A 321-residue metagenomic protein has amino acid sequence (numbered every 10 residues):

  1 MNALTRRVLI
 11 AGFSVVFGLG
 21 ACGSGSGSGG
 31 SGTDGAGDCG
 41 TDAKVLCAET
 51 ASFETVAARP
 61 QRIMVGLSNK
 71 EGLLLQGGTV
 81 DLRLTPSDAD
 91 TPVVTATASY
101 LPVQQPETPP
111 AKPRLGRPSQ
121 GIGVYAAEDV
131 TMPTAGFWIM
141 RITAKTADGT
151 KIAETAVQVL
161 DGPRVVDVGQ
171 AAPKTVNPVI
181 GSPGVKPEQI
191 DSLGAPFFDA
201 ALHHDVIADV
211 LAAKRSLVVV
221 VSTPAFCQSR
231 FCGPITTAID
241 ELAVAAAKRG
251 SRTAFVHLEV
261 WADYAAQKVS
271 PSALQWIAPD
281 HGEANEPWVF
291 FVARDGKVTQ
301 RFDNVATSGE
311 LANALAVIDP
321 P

Functional and structural regions predicted by a protein language model:
M1-G20: Sec-dependent bacterial lipoprotein signal peptides
C22-S26: Bacterial signal peptide processing site
G29-I190: Contiguous segments within soluble domain cores/interaction surfaces
V165, Q170, I180-G184, V298-P321: Thiol-/selenol-based redox modules, centered on thioredoxin-like and closely related oxidoreductase domains
Q189-D191, I207-F231: Short active-site neighborhood of thiol/selenol oxidoreductases, capturing the structured segment around
P224-C227, W261-Y264, K297-V298, V305-S308: Solvent-exposed loop/turn segments at secondary-structure junctions within structured extracellular/periplasmic domains
S229-A247: Typically the conserved alpha-helix immediately C-terminal to a functionally engaged Cys/Sec in thioredoxin-like
A247, H257-E286, F291-V298, N313 (+1 more regions): Thioredoxin-like thiol-disulfide oxidoreductase module
